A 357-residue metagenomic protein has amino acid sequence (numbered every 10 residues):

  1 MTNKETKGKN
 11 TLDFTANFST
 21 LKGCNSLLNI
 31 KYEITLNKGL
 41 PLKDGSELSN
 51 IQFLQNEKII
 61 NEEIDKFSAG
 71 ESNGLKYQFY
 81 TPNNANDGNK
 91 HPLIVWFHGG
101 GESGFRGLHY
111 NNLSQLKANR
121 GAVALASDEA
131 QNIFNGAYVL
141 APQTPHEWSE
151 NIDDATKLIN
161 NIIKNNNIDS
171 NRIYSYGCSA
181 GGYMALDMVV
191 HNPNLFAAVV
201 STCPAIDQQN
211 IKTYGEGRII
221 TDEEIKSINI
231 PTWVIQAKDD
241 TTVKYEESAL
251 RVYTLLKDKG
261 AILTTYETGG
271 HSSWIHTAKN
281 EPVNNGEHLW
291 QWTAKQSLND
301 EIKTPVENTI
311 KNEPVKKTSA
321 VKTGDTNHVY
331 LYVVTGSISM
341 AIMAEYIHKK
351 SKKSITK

Functional and structural regions predicted by a protein language model:
M1-H91, D300-P305: A domain-start/cap signature at the N-terminus of enzymes
N3-G8, T15, I235, D239-T242 (+1 more regions): C-terminal catalytic histidine-bearing segment of alpha/beta-hydrolase fold enzymes
A85-N89, E147-S179: Gly/Ser-rich "nucleophile elbow"/oxyanion-hole loop immediately N-terminal to the catalytic nucleophile in hydrolases
H91-A155: Active-site machinery of serine-nucleophile hydrolases
N111-A130, Y183-L186, Q209-E224, L250: Alpha-helical scaffolding within the catalytic cores of extracellular/periplasmic polymer-degrading hydrolases
K164-N165, N171-E224: Primarily recognizes the serine-hydrolase "nucleophile elbow" in alpha/beta-hydrolase and SGNH/GDSL folds
K303-T326: C-terminal low-complexity, Ser/Thr- and acidic/Pro-rich disordered "stalk" regions positioned immediately N-terminal
M340-K357: C-terminal membrane-anchoring or membrane-association module
